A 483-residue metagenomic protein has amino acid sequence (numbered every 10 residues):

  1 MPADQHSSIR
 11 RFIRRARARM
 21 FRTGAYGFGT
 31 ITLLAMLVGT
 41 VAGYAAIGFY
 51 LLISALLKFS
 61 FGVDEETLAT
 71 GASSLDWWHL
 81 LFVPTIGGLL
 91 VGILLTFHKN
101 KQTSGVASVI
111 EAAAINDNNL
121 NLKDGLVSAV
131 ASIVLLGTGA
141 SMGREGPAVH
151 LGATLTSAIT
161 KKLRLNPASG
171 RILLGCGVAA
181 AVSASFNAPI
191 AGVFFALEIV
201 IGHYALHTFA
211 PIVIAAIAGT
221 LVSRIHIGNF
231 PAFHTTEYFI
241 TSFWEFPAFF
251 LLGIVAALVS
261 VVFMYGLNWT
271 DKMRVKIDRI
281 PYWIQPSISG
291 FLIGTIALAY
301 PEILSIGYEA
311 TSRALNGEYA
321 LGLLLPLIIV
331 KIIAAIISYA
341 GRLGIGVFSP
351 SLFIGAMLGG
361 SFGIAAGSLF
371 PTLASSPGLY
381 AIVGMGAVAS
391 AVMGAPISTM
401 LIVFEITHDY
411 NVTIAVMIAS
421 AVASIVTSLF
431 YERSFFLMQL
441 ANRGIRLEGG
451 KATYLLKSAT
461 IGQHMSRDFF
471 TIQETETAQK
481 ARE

Functional and structural regions predicted by a protein language model:
M1-S458, G462-E483: Alpha-helical transmembrane segments and immediately membrane-proximal extracytoplasmic
